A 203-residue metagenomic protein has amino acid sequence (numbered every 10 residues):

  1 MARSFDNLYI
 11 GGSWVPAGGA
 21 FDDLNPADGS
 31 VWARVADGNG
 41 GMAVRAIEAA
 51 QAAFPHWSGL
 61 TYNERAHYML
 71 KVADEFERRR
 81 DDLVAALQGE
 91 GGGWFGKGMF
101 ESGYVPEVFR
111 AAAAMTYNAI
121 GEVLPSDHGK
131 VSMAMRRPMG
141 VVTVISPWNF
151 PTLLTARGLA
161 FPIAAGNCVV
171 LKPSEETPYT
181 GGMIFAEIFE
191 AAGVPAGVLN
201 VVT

Functional and structural regions predicted by a protein language model:
M1-K130: N-terminal Rossmann-like NAD(P)+-binding subdomain of aldehyde/semialdehyde dehydrogenases
G121-T203: Rossmann-like NAD(P) dinucleotide-binding subdomain of oxidoreductase/dehydrogenase enzymes
